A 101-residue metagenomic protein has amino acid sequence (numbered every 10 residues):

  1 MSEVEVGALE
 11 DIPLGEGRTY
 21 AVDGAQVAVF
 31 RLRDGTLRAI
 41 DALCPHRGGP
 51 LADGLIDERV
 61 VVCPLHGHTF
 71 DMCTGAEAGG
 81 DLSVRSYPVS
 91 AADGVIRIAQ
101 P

Functional and structural regions predicted by a protein language model:
M1-S2, P101: Short, low-complexity, intrinsically disordered N-terminal peptides in bacterial proteins
S2-L9: Short amphipathic
L14-P101: Rieske [2Fe-2S] iron-sulfur-binding domain
